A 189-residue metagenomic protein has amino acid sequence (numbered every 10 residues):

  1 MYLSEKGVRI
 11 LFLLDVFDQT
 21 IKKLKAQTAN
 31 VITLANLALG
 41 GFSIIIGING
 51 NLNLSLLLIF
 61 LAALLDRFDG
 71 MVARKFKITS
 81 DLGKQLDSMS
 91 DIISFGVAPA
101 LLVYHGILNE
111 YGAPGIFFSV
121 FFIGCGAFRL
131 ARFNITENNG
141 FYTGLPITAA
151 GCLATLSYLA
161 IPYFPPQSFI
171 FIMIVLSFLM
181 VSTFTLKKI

Functional and structural regions predicted by a protein language model:
M1-F17, Y142-I189: C-terminal membrane-associated helical module and adjoining short loops/tails
M1-R67, S182-I189: Topogenic membrane-insertion module of multi-pass membrane proteins
L24-L34, K75-A131: Multi-pass membrane catalytic core of lipid/isoprenoid biosynthesis enzymes
A35-G41, M89-A100, G144-L159: Small-residue-rich segments of transmembrane alpha-helices in multi-pass membrane proteins, especially helix faces
F42-L58, V97-F118, L156-I170: Helix-coil boundary and interhelical linker segments in multi-pass alpha-helical membrane proteins
I45-N51, R67-K84: N-terminal TM1-TM2 helical hairpin plus the immediately adjacent luminal interfacial "cap"
I59-D66, F121-R129, Y158, M173-T183: Alpha-helical transmembrane segments of multi-pass membrane proteins
D69-S80, C125-N139, F178-I189: C-terminal ends of transmembrane helices
